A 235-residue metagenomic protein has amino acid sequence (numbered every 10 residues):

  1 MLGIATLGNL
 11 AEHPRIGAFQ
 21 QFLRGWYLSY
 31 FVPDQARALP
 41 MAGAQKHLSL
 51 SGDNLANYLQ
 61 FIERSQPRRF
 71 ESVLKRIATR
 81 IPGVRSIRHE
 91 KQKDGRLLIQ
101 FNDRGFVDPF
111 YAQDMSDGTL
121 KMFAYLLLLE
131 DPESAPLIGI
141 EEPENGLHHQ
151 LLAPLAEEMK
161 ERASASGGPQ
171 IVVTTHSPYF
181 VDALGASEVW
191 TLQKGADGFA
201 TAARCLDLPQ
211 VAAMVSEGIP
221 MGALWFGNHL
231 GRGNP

Functional and structural regions predicted by a protein language model:
M1-K75: Electropositive, glycine-dotted interaction segments that contact anionic polymers or phosphate-rich ligands
L10-P14, G83-S86, T175-H176: Glycine-rich, charged/polar anion/phosphate-binding loops that engage phosphate groups from diverse ligands
N54, M122-L126, E158, T174: Phosphate-binding glycine-rich loops of NTP-binding sites
E71, K75-E130, L137-L152: Conserved ABC ATPase signature
A135-L137, Q170: Residue-level preference for the first positions of well-ordered beta-strands
A153-P235: C-terminal lobe/lid and adjacent interdomain/linker elements of RecA-like ASCE P-loop ATPase modules
